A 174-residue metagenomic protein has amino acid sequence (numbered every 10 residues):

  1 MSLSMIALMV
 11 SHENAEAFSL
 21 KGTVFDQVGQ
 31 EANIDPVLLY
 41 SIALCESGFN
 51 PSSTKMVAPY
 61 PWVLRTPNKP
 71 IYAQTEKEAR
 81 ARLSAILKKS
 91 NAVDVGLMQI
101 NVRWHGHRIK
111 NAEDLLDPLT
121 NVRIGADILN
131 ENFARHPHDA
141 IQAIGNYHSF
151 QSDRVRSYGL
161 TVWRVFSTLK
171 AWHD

Functional and structural regions predicted by a protein language model:
M1-L8: Bacterial N-terminal signal peptides
V10-H12: N-terminal signal peptide c-region/cleavage motif recognized by signal peptidases
N14-D174: Catalytic glycan-binding domains that act on GlcNAc-containing polysaccharides
